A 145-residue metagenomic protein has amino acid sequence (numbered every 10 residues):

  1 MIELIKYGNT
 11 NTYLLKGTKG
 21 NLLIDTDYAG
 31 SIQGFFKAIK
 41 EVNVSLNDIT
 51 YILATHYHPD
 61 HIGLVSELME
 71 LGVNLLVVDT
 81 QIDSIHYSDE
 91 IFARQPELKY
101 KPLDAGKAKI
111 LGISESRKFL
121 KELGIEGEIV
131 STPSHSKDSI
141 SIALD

Functional and structural regions predicted by a protein language model:
M1-V42, S141-D145: Conserved beta-strand hairpin/beta-sheet module of binuclear metal-dependent hydrolase folds, prominently
T18-G20, S45-I49, L123: Short, surface-exposed connector motifs at secondary-structure boundaries
L22-D25, Y51-A54, I129-S131: Short catalytic-loop micro-motif centered on adjacent basic/acidic residues
I24-T26, V78, S134: Active-site flanking residues adjacent to catalytic metal/cofactor-binding acidic residues
A29-S31, Y57-I62, D83-I85, S136-S139: Active-site environment of divalent metal-dependent phosphoester hydrolases
I32-V78: Active-site metal-binding motif and surrounding structural segment of the metallo-beta-lactamase
Q81-S131: Metallo-beta-lactamase
E128-I140: Active-site glycine- and acidic-residue-rich loops that bind and position anionic ligands or nucleotide-like cofactors
